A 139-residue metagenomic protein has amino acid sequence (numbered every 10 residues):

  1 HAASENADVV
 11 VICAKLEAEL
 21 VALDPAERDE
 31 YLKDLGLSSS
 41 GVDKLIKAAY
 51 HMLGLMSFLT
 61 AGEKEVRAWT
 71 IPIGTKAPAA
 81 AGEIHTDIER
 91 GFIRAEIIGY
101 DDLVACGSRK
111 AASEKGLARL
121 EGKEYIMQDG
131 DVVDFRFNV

Functional and structural regions predicted by a protein language model:
H1-D129, V133-V139: C-terminal-of-GTPase-core extension/linker across diverse P-loop GTPases
